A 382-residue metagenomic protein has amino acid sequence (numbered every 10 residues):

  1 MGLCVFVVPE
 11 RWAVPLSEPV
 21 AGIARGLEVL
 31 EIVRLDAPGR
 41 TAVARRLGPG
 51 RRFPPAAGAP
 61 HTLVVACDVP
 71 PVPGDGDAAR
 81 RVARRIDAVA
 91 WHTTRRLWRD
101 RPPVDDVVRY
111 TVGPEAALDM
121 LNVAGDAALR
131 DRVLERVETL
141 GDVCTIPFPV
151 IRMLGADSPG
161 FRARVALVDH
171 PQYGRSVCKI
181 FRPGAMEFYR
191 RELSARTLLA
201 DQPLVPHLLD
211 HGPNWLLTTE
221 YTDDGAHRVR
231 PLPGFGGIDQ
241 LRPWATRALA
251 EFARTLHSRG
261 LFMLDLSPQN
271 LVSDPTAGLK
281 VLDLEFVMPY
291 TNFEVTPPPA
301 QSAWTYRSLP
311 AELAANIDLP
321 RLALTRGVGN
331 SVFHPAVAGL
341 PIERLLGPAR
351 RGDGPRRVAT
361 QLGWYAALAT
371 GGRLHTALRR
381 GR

Functional and structural regions predicted by a protein language model:
M1-I151, S158: Non-catalytic terminal and connector segments of soluble metabolic enzymes
G155, F161-L193: ATP-binding glycine-rich loop module of kinase domains
K179-G212, Q240, W244: A conserved alpha-helical element in kinase catalytic cores
L204-T246: Conserved structural core of kinase catalytic domains
F252-L256: Conserved hydrophobic alpha-helix
H257-P268, S273: Catalytic-loop of the protein kinase fold
D274-L378: C-lobe/activation-segment region of protein kinase-like
